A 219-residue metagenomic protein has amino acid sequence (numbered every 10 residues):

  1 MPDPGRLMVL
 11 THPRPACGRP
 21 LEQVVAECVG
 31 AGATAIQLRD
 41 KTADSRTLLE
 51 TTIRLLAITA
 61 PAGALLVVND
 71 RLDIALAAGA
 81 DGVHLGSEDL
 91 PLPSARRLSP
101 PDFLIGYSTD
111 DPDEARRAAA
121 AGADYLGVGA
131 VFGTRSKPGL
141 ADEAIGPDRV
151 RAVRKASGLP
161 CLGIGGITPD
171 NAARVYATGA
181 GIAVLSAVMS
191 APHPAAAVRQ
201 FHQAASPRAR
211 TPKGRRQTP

Functional and structural regions predicted by a protein language model:
M1-L92, R97-Y125, I145-D148, A152 (+4 more regions): Conserved N-terminal beta1-alpha1 strand-loop-helix module at the mouth
L38, A75, G133-G139: A short acidic, helix-capping loop that chelates divalent metal ions and anchors anionic groups
D142: Glycine-rich ATP-lid loops
G181-V184: C-terminal binding/interaction regions
